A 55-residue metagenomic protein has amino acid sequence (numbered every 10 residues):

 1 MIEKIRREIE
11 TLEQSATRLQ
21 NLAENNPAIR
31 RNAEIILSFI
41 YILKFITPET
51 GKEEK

Functional and structural regions predicted by a protein language model:
M1-E24: N-terminal acidic leader/helix
R18-K55: Short, charge-rich amphipathic interface segments used for partner binding and complex assembly
